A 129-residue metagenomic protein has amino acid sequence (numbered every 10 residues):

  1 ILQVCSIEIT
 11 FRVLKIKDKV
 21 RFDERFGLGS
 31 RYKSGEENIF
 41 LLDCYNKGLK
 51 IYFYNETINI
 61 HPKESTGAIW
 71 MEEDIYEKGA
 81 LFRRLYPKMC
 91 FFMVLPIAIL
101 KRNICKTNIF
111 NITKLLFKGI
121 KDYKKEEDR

Functional and structural regions predicted by a protein language model:
L2, I9, Y52: Residues that recognize and position ribonucleotide moieties
C5-R21: Conserved nucleotide-sugar donor-binding and metal-coordinating catalytic region shared by glycosyltransferases
F11, E36, Y54: A conserved hydrophobic position in a structured secondary element of the catalytic/binding core that shapes
R21, G27-I39: Acidic donor-binding loop at a coil-to-helix junction in glycosyltransferase catalytic cores that engages
G27-Y32, L49-W70, K78-L81: Active-site donor/metal-binding and catalytic loop motifs of nucleotide-sugar-dependent glycosylation enzymes
D43-Y45: Hydrophobic residues within well-ordered alpha-helices
A68-R129: Non-catalytic, C-terminal membrane-associated alpha-helical segments of glycosyltransferases
